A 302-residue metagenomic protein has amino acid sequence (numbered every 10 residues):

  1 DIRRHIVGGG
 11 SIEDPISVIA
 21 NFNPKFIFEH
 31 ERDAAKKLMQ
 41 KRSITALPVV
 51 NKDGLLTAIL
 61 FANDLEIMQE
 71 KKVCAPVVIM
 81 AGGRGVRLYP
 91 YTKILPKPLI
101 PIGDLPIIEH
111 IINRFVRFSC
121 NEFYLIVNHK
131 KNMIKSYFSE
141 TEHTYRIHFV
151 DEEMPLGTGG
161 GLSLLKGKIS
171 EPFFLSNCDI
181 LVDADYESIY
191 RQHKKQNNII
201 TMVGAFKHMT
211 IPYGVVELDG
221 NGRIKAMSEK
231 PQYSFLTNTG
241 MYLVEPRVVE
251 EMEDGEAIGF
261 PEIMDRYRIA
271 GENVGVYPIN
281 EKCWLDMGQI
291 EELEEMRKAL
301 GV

Functional and structural regions predicted by a protein language model:
D1-R4, M39, L47-L65, G222: A glycine-centered beta-loop-beta connector
I2-V18, N63-A75, L236: A short, polar/charged loop-to-alpha-helix boundary motif
I6, K25-I44, V49-N51: The conserved cystathionine-beta-synthase
V7, V73, L105-C178, S188 (+1 more regions): Conserved N-terminal catalytic core of the sugar/cofactor nucleotidyltransferase
E13-P24, T92-L95: Bateman (tandem CBS) regulatory domains
F61-I94, I100: N-terminal nucleotide-binding beta1-loop-alpha1 segment
F173-F174, L181, E187-K194, K207-T210 (+1 more regions): Catalytic-core segments of class I nucleotidyltransferases/pyrophosphorylases that form NMP-activated intermediates
Q196-F206: A short, conserved acidic/glycine-rich loop-to-beta-strand motif that forms the donor nucleotide-sugar/metal
